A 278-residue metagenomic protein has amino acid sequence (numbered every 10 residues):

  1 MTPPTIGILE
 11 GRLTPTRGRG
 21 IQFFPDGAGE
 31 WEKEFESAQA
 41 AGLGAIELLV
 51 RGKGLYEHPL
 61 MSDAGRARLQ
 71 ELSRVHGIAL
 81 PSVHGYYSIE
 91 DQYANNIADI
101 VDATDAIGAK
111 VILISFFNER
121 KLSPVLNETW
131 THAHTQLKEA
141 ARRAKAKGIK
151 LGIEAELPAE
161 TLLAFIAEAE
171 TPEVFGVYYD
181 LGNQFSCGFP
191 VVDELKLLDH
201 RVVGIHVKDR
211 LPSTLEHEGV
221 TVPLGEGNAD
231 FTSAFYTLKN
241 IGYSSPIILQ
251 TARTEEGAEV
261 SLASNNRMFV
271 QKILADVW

Functional and structural regions predicted by a protein language model:
M1-D105, K110, K145, R267-W278: N-terminal pre-domain/capping segments
I8-R12, L48-V50, S82-Y87, I114-F116 (+4 more regions): A cross-domain feature marking catalytic cores of carbohydrate-active enzymes and several ubiquitous metabolic/repair
I21, A45, L80-V83, T135-N228 (+1 more regions): Acidic/histidine-rich catalytic cores of soluble enzymes
F24-G29, R51-A64, Y86-N95, R120-P124 (+4 more regions): Acidic-and-aromatic substrate-binding clefts and catalytic sites of carbohydrate-active enzymes
E32-E36, E71-A79, S88-V177, S186 (+1 more regions): Active-site acidic/histidine proton-transfer and metal-coordination neighborhood in alpha/beta enzyme cores
G44, K110-V111, V203, S244-S245: Short acidic/polar active-site loop segments enriched in Thr and Asp
M61-A67, A94-D99, L126-L137, F189-K196 (+2 more regions): Charged helix-capping and loop-helix junction motifs
G227, A234, K239, P246-Q250: H/E-rich (His + Asp/Glu) clusters that bind or coordinate divalent metals
